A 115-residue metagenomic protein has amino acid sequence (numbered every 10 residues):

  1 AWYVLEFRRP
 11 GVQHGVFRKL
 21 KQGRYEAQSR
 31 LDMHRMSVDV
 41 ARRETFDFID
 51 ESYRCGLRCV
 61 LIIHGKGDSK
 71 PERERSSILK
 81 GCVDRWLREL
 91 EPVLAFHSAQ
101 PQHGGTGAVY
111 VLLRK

Functional and structural regions predicted by a protein language model:
A1-C59, H64-K115: Long, charged, low-complexity intrinsically disordered regions
